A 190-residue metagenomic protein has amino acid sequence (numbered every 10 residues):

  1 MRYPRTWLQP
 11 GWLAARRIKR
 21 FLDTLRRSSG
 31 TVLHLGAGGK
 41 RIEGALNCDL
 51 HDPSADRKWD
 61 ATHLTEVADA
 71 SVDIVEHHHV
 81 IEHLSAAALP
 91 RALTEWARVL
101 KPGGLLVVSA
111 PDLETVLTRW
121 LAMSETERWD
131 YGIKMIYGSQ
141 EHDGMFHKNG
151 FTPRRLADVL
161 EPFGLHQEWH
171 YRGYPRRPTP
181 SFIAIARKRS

Functional and structural regions predicted by a protein language model:
M1-R5, L50, A122-S124: Short N-terminal signal/transit or membrane-insertion segments and the immediately adjacent low-complexity/disordered
M1-S29: Membrane-proximal basic amphipathic "stem/tether" segments
P4-Q9, R17, H34-G39, D143-H147: A broad, low-specificity signal for short, low-complexity segments enriched in glycine/proline and polar/charged
R16-I18, W59, R91, F151: Short, conserved clusters of charged catalytic residues that mark active-site and nucleotide-handling motifs
R26, G38, R176-P178: A short catalytic or substrate-binding loop motif that flags glycine-/basic-rich loops and adjacent residues that bind
G30-T118, A184-K188: Conserved SAM-binding loop
A88-E95, K101, L105-R189: S-adenosyl-L-methionine-dependent methyltransferase catalytic module, highlighting the catalytic core
